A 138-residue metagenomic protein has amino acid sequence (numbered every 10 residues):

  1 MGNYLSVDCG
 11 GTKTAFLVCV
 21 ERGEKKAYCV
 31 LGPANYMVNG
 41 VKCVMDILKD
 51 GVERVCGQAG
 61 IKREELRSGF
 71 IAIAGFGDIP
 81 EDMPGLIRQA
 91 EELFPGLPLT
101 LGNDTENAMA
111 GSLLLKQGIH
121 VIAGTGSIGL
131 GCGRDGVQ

Functional and structural regions predicted by a protein language model:
M1, G96-V121: Conserved phosphate-binding catalytic cores of ATP/NTP-utilizing and phosphoryl-transfer enzymes
N3-D50, Q138: Short glycine-rich, Thr/Ser-proximal phosphate-binding strand/loop in the N-terminal lobe of ATP-dependent enzymes
T12, G75-F76, T125-I128: Short glycine-rich anion-binding loops that position phosphate/pyrophosphate groups of nucleotides and phosphorylated
L17, F70-A72, T100, H120-I122: Short, conserved beta-strand segments within well-ordered enzyme catalytic domains that often line or immediately flank
C19-E21, G111-L115, D135: Alpha-helix C-terminal capping segments
V55-L93, S112-L113: Short beta-strand-loop/turn "lid" adjacent to the catalytic site in phosphate-handling enzymes
D78-I79, N107-M109, I128-G129: Short, active-site-adjacent cap segments at secondary-structure transitions
L115-Q138: Glycine-rich phosphate-binding loop of actin/hexokinase-like ATP-binding domains
